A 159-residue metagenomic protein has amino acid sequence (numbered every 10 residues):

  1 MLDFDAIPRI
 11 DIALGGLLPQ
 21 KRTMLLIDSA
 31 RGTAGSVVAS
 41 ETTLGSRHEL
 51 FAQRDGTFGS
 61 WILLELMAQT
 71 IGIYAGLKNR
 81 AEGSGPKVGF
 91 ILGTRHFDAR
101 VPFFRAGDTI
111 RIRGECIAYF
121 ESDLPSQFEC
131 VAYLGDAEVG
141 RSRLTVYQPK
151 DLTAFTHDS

Functional and structural regions predicted by a protein language model:
M1-D11, E41: Single-stranded RNA-binding regions, centering on S1/OB-family and related RNA-binding modules
L2-F4, I73, A106-R111, E115-S159: HotDog/MaoC-like acyl-thioester-processing domains
P8-L14, R111-R113: Short Pro/Gly-enriched beta-strand edge/turn motifs at strand-loop
G15, S29, R54, A99-F103: Beta-strand-rich interaction surfaces with strong enrichment in secreted/lumenal proteins
L18-L26, F104-R111: Short coil-to-beta-strand transition motifs
R22-G59: Catalytic strand-loop segment that frames the active site of acyl-thioester-processing enzymes
D55-Y74, V88-L92: Compact, glycine-rich, soluble single-domain proteins
I73-R113: Hydrophobic beta-strand-centered segment that forms part of the acyl-chain substrate-binding groove
